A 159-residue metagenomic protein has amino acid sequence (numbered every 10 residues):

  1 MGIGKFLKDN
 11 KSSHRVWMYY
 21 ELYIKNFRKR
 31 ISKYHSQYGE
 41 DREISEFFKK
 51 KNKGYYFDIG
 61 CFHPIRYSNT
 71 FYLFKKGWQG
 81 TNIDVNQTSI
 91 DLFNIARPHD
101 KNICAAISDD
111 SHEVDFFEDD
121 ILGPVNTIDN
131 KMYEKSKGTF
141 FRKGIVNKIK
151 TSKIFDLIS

Functional and structural regions predicted by a protein language model:
M1-S159: Phosphate/nucleotide-binding beta-alpha loop and adjacent structural elements of enzyme active sites
